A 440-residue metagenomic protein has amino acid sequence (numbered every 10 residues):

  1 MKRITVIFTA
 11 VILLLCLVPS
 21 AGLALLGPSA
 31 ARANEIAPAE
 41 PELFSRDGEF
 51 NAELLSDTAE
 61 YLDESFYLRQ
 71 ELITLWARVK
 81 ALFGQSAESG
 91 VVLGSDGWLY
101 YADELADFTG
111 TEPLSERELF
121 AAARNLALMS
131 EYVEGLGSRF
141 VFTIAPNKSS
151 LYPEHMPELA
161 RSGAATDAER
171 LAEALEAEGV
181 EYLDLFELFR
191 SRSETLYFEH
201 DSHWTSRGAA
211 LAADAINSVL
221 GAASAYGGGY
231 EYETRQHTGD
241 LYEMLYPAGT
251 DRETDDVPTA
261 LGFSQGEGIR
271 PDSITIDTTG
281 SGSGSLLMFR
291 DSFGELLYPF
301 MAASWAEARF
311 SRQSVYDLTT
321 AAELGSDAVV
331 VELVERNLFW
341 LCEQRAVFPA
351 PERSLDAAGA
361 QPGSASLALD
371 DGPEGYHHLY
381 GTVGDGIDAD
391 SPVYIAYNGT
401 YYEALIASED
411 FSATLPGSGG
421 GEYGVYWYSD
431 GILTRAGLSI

Functional and structural regions predicted by a protein language model:
M1-I440: Extracellular glycan-modifying ectodomains
